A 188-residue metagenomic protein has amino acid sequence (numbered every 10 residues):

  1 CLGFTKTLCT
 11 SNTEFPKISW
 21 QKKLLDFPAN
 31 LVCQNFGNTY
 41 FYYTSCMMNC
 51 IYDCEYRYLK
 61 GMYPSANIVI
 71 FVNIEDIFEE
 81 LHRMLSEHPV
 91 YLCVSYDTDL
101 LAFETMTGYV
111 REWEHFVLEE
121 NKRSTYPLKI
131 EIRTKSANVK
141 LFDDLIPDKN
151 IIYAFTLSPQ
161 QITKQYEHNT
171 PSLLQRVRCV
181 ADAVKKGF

Functional and structural regions predicted by a protein language model:
C1-N12: N-terminal alpha-helical interaction blocks
N12-Y40, E55-A154: Conserved Radical SAM active-site core
Y42-C54: Cysteine-centered iron-sulfur cluster-binding motifs in ferredoxin-type domains/subunits of redox enzymes
I51, T156-Q160: Short connector loops/turns at beta-strand edges and beta->alpha or beta->beta junctions
F71, N169-L173: Short, conserved loop/turn and helix-capping segments at secondary-structure boundaries that abut family-defining
T98-A102, Q161-T170: Surface-exposed cleft-lining segments at the edges of enzyme active sites
N138-K140, L174-V177: Short, acidic loop-beta-alpha module within alpha/beta folds
Q175-F188: Conserved C-terminal portion of the radical SAM core fold that forms the substrate/S-adenosylmethionine-binding
